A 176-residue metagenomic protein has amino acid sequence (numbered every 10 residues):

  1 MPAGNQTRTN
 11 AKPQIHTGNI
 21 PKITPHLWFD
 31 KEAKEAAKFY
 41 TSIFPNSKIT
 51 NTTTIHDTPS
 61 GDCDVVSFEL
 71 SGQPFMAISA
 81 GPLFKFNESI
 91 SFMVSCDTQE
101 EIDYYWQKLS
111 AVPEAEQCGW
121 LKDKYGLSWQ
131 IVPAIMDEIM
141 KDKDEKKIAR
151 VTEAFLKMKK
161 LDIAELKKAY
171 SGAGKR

Functional and structural regions predicted by a protein language model:
M1-P21, K167-R176: Basic/polar N-terminal segments that are highly enriched at the extreme N-terminus, encompassing both cleavable
G18, K146-R176: C-terminal cap/linker of serine protease catalytic domains
P21, D64, E88: Residues that flank catalytic or metal-binding motifs in active/ligand-binding sites
T24, C63-D64, E116-C118: Short loop/turn microsegments at loop-to-beta-strand junctions
L27-G72: Core segments of cupin and vicinal oxygen chelate
F29, A33, I43, L70 (+6 more regions): Vicinal oxygen chelate
